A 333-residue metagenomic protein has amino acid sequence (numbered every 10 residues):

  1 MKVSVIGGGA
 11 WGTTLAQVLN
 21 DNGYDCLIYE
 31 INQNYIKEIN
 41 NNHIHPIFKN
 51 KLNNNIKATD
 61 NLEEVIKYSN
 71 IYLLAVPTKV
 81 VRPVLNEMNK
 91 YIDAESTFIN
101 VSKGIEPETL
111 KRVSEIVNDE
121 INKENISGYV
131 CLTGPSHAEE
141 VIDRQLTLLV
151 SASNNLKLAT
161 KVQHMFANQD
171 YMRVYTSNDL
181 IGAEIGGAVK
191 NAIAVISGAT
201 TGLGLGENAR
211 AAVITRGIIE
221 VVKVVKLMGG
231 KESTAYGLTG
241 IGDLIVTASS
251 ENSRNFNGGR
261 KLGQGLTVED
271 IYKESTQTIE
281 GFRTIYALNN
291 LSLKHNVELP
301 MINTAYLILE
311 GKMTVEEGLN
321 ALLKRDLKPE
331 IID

Functional and structural regions predicted by a protein language model:
M1-K51, K57-D60, E87: NAD(P)+-binding Rossmann beta1-loop-alpha1 motif at the extreme N-terminus of oxidoreductases
I6, T14, N34, V76-K79 (+16 more regions): Conserved active-site and cofactor/substrate-binding residues in soluble primary-metabolism enzymes
L52, L62-K67, I71-R144, V162-H164: Rossmann-like NAD(P)(H) cofactor-binding subdomain of soluble oxidoreductases
V80, Y91, I116, E120-G128 (+1 more regions): Internal alpha-helical scaffold of NAD(P)-dependent oxidoreductase catalytic cores
N100, G128-T133, R173-N178, P300-M301: General beta-strand structural signal in soluble alpha/beta enzymes
S197-G198, K226-Y236, I241-D333: NAD(P)-dependent Rossmann-like dehydrogenase/reductase catalytic/cofactor-binding core
